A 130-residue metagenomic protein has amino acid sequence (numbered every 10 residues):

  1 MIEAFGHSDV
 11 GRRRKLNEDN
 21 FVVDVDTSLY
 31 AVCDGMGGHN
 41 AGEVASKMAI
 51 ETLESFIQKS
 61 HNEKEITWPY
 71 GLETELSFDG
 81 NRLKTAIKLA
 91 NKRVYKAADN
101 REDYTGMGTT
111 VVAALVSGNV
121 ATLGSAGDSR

Functional and structural regions predicted by a protein language model:
M1-R130: PP2C/PPM-type serine/threonine phosphatase catalytic domain
